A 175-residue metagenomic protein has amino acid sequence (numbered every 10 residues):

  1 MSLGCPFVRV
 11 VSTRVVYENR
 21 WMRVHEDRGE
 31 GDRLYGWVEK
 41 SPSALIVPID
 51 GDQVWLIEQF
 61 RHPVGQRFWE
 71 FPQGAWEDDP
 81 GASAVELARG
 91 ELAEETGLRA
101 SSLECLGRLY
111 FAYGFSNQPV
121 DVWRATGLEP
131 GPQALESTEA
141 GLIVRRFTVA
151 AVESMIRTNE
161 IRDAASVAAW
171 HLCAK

Functional and structural regions predicted by a protein language model:
S2-R9, R67, L109, F115-S116 (+3 more regions): Nudix hydrolase/Nudix homology domain
V10-I46, D50: Acidic, metal-coordinating catalytic segment for phosphate/diphosphate chemistry, firing primarily on the Nudix
E26-R28, P48, R124-T126, R146-T148: Short, well-ordered beta-strand micro-motif
Y35-G90, T138-L142: Conserved Nudix-box catalytic region and its N-terminal flanking loop in Nudix hydrolases and closely related
I49-G51, R61, E70, A93 (+3 more regions): Active-site segment of metal-dependent pyrophosphate-handling enzymes, primarily the Nudix hydrolase catalytic core
